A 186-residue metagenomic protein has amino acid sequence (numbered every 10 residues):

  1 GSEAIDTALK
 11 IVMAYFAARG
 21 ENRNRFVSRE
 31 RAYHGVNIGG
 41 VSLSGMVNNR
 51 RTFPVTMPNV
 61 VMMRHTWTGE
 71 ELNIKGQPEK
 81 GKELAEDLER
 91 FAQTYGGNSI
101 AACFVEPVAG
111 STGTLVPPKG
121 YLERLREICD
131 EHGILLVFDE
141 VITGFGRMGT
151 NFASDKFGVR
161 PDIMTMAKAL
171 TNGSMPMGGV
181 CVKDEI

Functional and structural regions predicted by a protein language model:
G1-I186: Conserved N-terminal phosphate-binding loop of PLP-dependent enzymes in the Aspartate aminotransferase
